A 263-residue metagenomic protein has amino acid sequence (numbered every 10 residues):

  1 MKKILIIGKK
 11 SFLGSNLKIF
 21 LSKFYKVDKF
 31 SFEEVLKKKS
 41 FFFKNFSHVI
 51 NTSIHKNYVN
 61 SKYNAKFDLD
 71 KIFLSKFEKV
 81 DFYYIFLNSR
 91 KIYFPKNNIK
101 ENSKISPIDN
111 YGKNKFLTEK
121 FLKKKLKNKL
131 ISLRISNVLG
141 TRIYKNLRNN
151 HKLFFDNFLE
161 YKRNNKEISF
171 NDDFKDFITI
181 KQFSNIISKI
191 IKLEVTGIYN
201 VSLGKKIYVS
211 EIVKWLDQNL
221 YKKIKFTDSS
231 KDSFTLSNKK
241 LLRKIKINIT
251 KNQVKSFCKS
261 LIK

Functional and structural regions predicted by a protein language model:
K2-K23: N-terminal Rossmann NAD(P)H-binding glycine-rich loop of SDR-like oxidoreductase domains
V35-S75, R90-I92, K96: NAD(P)H-binding glycine-rich loop region in Rossmannoid oxidoreductase-like domains and their noncatalytic homologs
I72-I108, I131: Conserved Rossmann-fold NAD(P)-dependent oxidoreductase catalytic core, especially the SDR/UDP-sugar
N110, N114: Active-site helix of classical SDR
K120-F174: NAD(P)-dependent short-chain dehydrogenase/reductase
F155-I168, D173-N200: Alpha-helical substrate-binding/gating segment
I180, Y208-K214, K225-K263: Conserved C-terminal active-site "lid" loop/helix of NAD(P)H-dependent oxidoreductases that clamps the redox cofactor
S184-D232: Mid/C-terminal beta-alpha module of Rossmann-like enzyme folds, strongest in SDR-family dehydrogenases/epimerases
